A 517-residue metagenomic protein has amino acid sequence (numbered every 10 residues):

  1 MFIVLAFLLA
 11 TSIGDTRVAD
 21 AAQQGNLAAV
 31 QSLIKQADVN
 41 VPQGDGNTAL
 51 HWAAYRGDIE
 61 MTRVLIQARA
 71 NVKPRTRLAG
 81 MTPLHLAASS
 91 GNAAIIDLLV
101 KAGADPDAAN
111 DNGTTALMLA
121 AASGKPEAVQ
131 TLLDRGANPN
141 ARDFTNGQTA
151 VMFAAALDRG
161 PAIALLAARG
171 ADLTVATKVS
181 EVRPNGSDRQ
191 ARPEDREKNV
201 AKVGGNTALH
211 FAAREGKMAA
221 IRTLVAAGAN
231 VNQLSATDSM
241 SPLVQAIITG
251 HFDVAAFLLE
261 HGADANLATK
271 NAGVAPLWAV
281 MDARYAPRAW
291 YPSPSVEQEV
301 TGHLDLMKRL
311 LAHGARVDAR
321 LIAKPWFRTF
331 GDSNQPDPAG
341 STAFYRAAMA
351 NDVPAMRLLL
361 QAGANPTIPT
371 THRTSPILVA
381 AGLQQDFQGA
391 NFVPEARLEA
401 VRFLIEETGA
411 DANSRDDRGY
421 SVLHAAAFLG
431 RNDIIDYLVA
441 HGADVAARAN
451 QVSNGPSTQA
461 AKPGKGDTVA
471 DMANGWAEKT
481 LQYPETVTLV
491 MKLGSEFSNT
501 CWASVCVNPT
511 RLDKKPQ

Functional and structural regions predicted by a protein language model:
S12-W52: N-terminal segments that cap or nucleate solenoid repeat domains
D20-Q24, W52-D58, L86-N92, L119-K125 (+11 more regions): Ankyrin repeat A-helix N-terminal signature
A29, E60-M61, A94-I95, E127-A128 (+8 more regions): Conserved ankyrin/ankyrin-like repeat signature
I34-D38, R63-N71, D97-D105, Q130-N138 (+8 more regions): Ankyrin repeat domain, specifically the short helix-to-loop turn at the C-terminus of the second helix of each repeat
V41-P42, V72-T76, P106-A109, P139-D143 (+10 more regions): Ankyrin repeat boundary signal
D45, L78-A79, D111-N112, T145-N146 (+9 more regions): Ankyrin repeat start-site detector
G475-Q517: Terminal, low-structured helical/coil segments at or just beyond the last alpha-helical repeat
